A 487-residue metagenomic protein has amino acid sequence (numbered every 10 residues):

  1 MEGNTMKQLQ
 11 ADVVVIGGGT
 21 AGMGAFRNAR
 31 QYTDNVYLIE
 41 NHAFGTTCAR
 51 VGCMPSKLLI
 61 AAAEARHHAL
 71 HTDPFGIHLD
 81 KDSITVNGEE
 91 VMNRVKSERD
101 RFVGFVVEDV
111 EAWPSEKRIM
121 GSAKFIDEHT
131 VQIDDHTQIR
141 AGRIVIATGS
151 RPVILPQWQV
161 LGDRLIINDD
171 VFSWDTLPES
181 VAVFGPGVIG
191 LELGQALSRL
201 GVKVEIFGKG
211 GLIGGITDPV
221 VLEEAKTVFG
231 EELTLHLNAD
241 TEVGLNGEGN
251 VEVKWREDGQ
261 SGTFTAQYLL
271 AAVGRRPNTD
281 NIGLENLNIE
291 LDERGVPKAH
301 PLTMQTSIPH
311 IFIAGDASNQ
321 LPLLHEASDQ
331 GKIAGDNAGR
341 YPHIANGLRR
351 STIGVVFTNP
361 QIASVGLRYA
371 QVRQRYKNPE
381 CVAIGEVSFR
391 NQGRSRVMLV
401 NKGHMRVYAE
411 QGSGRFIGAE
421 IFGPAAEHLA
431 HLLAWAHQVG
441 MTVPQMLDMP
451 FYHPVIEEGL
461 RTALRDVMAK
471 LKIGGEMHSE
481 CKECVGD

Functional and structural regions predicted by a protein language model:
E2, K7-A11, R27-D34, I39-L177 (+7 more regions): Glycine-rich flavin
K7-G19, L177-G187: Beta1/beta-strand and adjacent pyrophosphate-binding region of the FAD-binding site in flavoprotein oxidoreductases
V14-A21, A25-H42, T47, M54 (+3 more regions): Flexible, glycine-rich terminal cap/loop adjacent to redox cofactors in electron-transfer oxidoreductases
V14-I16, A123, I139-G149, A182-F184 (+4 more regions): Short hydrophobic core segments
C53, T148-K203, F207, L235 (+1 more regions): Glycine-rich dinucleotide-binding loop and its adjacent helix/turn
G162-L177, T263-Y341: FAD-site-proximal beta/loop scaffold in flavoenzymes
T217, V221-E224, A314-R373, H453-E476: A conserved FAD-binding loop/helix module that cradles the flavin
